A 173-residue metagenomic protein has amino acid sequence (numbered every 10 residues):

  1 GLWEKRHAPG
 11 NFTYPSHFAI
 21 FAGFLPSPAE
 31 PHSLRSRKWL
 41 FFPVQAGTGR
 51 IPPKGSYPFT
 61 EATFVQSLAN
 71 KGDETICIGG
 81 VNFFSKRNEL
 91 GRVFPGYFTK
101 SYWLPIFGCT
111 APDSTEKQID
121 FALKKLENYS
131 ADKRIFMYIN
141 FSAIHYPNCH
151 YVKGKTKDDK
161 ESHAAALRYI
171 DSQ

Functional and structural regions predicted by a protein language model:
G1-Q173: Catalytic domains that recognize anionic headgroups
